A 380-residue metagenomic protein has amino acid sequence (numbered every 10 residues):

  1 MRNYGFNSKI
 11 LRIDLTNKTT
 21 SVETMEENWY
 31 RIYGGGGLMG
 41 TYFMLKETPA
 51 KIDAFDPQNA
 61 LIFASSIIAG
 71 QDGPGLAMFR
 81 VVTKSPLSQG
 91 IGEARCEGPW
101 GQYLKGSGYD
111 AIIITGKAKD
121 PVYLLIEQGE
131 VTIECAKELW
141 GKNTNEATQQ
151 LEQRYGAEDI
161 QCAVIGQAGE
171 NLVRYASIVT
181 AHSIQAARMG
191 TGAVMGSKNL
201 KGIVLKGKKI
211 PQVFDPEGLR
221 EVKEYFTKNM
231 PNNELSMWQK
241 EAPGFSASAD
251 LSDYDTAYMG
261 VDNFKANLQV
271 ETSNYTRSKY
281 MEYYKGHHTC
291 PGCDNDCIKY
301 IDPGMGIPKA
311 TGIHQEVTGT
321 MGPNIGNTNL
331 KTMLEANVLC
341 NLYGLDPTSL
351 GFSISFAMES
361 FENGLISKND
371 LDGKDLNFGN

Functional and structural regions predicted by a protein language model:
M1-R95, P99-N380: Intrinsically disordered, low-complexity segments enriched in small residues
